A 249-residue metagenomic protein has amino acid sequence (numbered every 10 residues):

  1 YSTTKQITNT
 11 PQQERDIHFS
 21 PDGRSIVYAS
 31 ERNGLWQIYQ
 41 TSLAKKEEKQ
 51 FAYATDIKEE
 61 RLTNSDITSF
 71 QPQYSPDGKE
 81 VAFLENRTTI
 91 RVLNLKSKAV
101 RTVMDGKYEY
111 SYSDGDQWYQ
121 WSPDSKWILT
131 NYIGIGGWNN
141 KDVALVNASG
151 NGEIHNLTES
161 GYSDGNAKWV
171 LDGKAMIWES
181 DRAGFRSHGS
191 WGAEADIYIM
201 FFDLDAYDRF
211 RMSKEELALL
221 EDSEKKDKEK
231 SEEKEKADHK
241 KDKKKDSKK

Functional and structural regions predicted by a protein language model:
Y1-Q6, T55-R61, K249: A short helix->beta-strand "capping" segment at the edge of beta-propeller domains
T3, G152-E153: Surface-exposed loop/edge segments in extracytoplasmic proteins
T8-E14, R24, A29-F51, T63-F70 (+8 more regions): A flexible loop/linker signature enriched in serine peptidases of the S9 family
S20-D22, Y74-D77: Loop/turn segments within WD40 beta-propeller blades
